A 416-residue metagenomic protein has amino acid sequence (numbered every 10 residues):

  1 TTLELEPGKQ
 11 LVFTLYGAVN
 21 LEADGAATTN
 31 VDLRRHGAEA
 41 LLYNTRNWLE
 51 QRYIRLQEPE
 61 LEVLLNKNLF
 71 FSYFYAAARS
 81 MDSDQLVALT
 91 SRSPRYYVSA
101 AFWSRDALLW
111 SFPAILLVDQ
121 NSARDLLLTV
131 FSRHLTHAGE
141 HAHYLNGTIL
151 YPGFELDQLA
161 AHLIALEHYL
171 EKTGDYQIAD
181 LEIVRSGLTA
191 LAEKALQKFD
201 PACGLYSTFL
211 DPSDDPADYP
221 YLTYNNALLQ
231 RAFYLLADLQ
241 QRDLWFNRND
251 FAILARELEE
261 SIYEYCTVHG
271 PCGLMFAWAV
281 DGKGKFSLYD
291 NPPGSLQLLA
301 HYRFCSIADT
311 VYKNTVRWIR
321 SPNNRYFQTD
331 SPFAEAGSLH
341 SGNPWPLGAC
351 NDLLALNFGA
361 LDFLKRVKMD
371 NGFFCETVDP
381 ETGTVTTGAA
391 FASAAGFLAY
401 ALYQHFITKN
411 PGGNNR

Functional and structural regions predicted by a protein language model:
T1-A101, N415-R416: Acidic/polar, glycine-enriched structural segments that form the non-catalytic walls/loops of the carbohydrate-binding
Q10-V31, Y96-Y97, A142-Y144, T148-A161 (+2 more regions): The feature captures the catalytic groove of carbohydrate-active enzymes
R55-E62, R79, I115-L127, L170-T189 (+4 more regions): Structural helix-adjacent loops and short alpha-helical linkers that scaffold large soluble proteins
N68, W110, L299: Conserved hydrophobic/aromatic pocket- or pore-lining residues that grip, position, or stack substrates in active sites
N68-M81, V118-H141, I183-G204, I253-G273 (+2 more regions): Long, well-ordered core segments of solenoidal/helical folds
Y97-P201, N226, A389-K409: Aromatic-rich carbohydrate-recognition surfaces in CAZymes
S99, P152-Y169, F286-S306, T310 (+1 more regions): C-terminal capping/lid segments that line or modulate ligand- or cofactor-binding pockets
A100-S104, A190-E193, D200-P201, Y219-L228 (+1 more regions): Extended ligand-binding clefts on enzyme/binding-domain cores
